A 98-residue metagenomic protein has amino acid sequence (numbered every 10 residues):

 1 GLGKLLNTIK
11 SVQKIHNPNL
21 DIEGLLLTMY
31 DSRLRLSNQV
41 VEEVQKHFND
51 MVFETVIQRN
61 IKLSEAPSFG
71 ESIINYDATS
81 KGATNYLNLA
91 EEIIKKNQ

Functional and structural regions predicted by a protein language model:
G1-I61: Conserved catalytic-core segment of NTP-binding enzymes
F53, Q58-E71, K96: Repeat-unit-sized solenoid/scaffold elements
A66-N88: C-terminal boundary of histidine-terminating zinc-finger modules
N88-N97: C-terminal alpha-helix
